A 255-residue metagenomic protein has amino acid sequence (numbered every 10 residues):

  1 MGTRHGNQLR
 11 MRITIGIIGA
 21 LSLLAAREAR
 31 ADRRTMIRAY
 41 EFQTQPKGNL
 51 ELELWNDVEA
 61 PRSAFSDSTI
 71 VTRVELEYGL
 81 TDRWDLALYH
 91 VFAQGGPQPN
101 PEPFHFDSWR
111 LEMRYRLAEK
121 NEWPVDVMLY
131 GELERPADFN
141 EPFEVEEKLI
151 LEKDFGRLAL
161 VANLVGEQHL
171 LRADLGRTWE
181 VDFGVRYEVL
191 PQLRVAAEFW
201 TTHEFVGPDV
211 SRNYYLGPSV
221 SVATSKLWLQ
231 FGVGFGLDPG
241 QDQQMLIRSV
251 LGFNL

Functional and structural regions predicted by a protein language model:
M1-M11: N-terminal secretory signal peptides that target proteins for export/translocation
I17-G19, A29: Cleavable N-terminal signal peptides
A31-N254: Transmembrane beta-barrel domains of Gram-negative outer membranes and organellar outer membranes
